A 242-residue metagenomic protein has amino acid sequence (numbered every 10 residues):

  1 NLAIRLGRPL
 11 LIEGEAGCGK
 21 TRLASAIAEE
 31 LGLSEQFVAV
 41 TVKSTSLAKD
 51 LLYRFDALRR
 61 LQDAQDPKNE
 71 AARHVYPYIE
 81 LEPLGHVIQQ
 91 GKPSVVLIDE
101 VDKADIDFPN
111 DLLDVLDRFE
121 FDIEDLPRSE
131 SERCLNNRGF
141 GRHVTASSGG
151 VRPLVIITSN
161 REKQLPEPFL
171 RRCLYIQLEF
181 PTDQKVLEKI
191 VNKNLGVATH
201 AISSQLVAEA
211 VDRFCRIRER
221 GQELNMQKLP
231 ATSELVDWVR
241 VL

Functional and structural regions predicted by a protein language model:
N1-L242: C-terminal regulatory/interaction module of P-loop NTP-utilizing enzymes
